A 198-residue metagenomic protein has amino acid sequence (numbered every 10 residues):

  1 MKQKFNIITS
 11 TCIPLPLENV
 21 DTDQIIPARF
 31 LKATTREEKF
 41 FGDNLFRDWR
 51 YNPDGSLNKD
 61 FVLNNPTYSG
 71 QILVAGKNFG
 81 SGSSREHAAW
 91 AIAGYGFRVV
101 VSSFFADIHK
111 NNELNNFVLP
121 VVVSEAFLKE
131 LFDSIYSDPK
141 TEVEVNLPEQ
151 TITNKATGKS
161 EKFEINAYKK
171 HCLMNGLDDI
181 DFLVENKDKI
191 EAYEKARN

Functional and structural regions predicted by a protein language model:
M1-N198: Cytosolic catalytic domains that perform sulfur/thiol-centered chemistry
